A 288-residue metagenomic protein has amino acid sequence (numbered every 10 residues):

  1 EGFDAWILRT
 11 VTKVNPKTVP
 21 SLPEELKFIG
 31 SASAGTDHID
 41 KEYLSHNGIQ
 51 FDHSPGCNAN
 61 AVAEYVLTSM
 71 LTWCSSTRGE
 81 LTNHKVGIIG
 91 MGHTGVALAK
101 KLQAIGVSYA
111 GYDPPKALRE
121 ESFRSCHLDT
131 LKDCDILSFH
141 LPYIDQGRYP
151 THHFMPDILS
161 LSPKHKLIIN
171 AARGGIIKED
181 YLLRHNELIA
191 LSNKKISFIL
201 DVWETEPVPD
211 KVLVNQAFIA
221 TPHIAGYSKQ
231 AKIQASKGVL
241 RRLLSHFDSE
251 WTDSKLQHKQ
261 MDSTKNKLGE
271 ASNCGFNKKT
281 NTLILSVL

Functional and structural regions predicted by a protein language model:
E1-A5, A110: N-terminal glycine-/charge-rich "phosphate-binding" loop or analogous flexible N-terminal tail
D4-R78: Phosphate/diphosphate ligand-binding glycine-rich loop within oxidoreductases
V14-T18, K116-K211: Rossmann-like adenosine-cofactor binding region
L26, T82-V86, H165: Phosphate-coordination loops involved in phosphoryl transfer and adenosine-cofactor binding
P55, A63, E80-Q103: Glycine-rich adenosine-cofactor-binding loop
A63-G79, A104-V107, G238-S245: Oxidoreductase and adenylate-handling cofactor-binding alpha/beta cores
A104-E121: NAD(P)-binding Rossmann-fold cofactor-contacting core
H165-L288: Rossmann-like dinucleotide-binding domain for NAD(H)/NADP(H)
